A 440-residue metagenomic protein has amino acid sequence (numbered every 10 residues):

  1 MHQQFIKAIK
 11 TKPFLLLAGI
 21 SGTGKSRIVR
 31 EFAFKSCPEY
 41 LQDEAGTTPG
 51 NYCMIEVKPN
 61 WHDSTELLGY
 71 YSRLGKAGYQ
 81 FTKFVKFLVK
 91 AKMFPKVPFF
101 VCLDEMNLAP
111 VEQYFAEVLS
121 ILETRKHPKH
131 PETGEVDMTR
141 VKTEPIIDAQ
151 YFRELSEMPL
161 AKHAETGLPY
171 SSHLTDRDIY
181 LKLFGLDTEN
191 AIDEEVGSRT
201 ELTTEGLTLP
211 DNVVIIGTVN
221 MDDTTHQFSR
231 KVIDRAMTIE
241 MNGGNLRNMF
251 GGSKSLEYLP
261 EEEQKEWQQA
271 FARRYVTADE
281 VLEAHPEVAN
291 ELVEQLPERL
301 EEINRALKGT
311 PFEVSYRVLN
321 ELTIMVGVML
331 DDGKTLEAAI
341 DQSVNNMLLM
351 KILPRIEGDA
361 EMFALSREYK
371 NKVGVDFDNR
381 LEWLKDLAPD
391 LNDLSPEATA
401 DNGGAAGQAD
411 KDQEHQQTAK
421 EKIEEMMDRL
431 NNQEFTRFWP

Functional and structural regions predicted by a protein language model:
M1-A270: AAA+ P-loop NTPase catalytic core and its hallmark functional loops
G252-P440: Alpha-helical lid/collar subdomain of P-loop NTPases
